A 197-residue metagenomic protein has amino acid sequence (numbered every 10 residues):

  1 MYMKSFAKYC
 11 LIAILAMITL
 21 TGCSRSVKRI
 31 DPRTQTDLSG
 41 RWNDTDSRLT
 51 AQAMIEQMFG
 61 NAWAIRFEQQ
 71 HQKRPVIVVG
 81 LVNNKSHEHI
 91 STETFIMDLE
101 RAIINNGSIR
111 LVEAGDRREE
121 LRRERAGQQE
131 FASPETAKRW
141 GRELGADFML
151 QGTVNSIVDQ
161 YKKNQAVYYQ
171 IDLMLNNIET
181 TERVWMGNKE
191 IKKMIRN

Functional and structural regions predicted by a protein language model:
M1-C23: Sec-dependent bacterial lipoprotein signal peptides
M17-R41, N197: Bacterial Sec signal peptide processing site at the extreme N-terminus
S24-V27, F148-I195: Amphipathic beta-strand/beta-sheet edge segments enriched in Tyr/Trp
I30-W63: N-terminal leader/capping segments at the start of a protein or of a new domain
G40-A51, E88-I96, E130-P134, N164-A166: Solvent-exposed, acidic/flexible segments
A53, Q57-E68, Q72-F131, T180-M186: N-terminal segment of the mature soluble domain
M54-M58, V76-V82, F131-Q160: A short, hydrophobic beta-strand-centered structural micro-motif
Q70-Q72, G145, N164-A166: Short coil/turn motifs at beta-sheet boundaries
